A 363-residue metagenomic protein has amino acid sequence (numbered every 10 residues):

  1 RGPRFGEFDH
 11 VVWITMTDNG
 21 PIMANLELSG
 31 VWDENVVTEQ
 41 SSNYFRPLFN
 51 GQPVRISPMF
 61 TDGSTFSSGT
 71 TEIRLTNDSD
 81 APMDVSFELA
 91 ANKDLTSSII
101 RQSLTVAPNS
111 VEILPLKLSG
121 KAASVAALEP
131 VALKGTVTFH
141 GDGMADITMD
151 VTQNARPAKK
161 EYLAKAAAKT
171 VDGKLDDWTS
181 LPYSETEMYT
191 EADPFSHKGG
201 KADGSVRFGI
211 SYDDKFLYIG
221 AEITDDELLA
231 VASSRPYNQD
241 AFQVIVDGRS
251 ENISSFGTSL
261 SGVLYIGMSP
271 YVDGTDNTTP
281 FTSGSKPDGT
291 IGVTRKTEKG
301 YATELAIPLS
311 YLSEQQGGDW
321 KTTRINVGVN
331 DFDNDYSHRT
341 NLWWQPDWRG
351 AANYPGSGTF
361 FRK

Functional and structural regions predicted by a protein language model:
R1-S57: Binuclear metal-dependent phosphoesterase catalytic core
V37-S64, G199-F208, K286-P287: Low-complexity, acidic Ser/Thr/Pro/Gly-rich terminal tails and inter-domain linkers that flank the onset of structured
D62-G63, I73-A81, A91: Asparagine-centered strand-capping/turn motif at beta-strand->loop junctions
T65-E72, E129-L133: Short, solvent-exposed loop/turn segments enriched in Ser/Thr/Gly
S67-I73, L217, Y301: Structural beta-strand segments of beta-rich domains
A90-A126: Intrinsically disordered, low-complexity Pro/Gly/Ser/Thr-rich segments with frequent PxxP/GP/PP motifs and embedded
G120-P157: Terminal connector regions
M149-K363: Structural preference for beta-rich elements and adjacent junctions enriched in aromatics
